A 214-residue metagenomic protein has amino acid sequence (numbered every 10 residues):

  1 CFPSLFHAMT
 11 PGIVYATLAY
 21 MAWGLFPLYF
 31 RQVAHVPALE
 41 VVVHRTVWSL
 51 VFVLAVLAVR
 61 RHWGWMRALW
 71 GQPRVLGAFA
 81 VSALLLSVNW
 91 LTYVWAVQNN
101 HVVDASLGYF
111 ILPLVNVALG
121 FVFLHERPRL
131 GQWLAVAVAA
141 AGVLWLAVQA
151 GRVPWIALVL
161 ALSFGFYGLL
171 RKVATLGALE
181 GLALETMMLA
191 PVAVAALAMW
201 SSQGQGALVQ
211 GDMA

Functional and structural regions predicted by a protein language model:
F2-L18, V51-F79, L130, M187-A214: Membrane-interface interhelical linkers
S4-E40, A141-V173: Glycine-/small-residue-enriched transmembrane alpha-helix faces in small-molecule transporters and effluxers
A16, E40-V51, W95-L114, G151-S163 (+1 more regions): Structural signature of hydrophobic alpha-helical transmembrane segments
G24-L50, V103-D104, F166-P191, G206: Juxtamembrane helix-loop-helix junctions in multi-pass membrane proteins
L28-L39, W65-R67, V97-H101, V143-L144 (+1 more regions): Membrane-interface helix termini and inter-helical loops of multi-pass transporters
M66-D104, W145: Specific transmembrane alpha-helical segments of multi-pass solute transporters/efflux pumps, especially DMT/EamA
W95, I111-G131: C-terminal transmembrane-helix exit sites in multi-pass transporters
Y109, H125-W145, G151-L158, T186: Loop-to-transmembrane alpha-helix entry segments
